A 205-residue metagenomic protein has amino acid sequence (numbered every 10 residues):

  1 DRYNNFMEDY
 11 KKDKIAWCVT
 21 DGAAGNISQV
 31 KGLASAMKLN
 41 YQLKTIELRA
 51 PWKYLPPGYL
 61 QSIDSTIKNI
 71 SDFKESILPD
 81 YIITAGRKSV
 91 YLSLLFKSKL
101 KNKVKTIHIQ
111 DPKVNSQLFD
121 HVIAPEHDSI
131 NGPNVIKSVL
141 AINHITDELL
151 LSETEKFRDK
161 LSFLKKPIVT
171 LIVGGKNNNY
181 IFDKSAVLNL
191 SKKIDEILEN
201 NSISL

Functional and structural regions predicted by a protein language model:
F6-N69, I77: N-terminal pre-catalytic "stem/leader" segment of glycosyltransferase-like enzymes
D13-I15, L164-T170, S204: Charged active-site motifs of nucleotide-sugar-dependent glycosyltransferases
V30, Y81, Y91-K105: Glycosyltransferases and closely related glycan-assembly transferases that use nucleotide-activated donors
K74-G86: Short N-terminal targeting/anchoring amphipathic segment
T84-A85, K105-D111, P125: Short beta-strand elements of ligand-binding domains
L100-K105, F119, S202-I203: A short helix->loop->beta-strand "cap" motif at the edges of active sites that frequently abuts
S116-D183: A nucleotide-sugar donor-handling region in carbohydrate enzymes
K165-K166, N179-L205: Donor-nucleotide binding loops and adjacent catalytic segments primarily of GT-B fold Leloir glycosyltransferases
